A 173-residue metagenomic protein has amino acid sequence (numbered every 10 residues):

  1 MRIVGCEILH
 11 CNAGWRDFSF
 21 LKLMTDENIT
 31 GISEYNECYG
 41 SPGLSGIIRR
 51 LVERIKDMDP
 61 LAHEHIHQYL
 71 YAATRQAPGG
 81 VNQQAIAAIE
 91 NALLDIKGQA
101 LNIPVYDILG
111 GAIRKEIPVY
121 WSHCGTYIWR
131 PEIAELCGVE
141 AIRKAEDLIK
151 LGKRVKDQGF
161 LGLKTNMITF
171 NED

Functional and structural regions predicted by a protein language model:
M1, A87, Q158: Structured loop/turn residues at beta-strand edges in well-structured enzyme cores
M1-I32, N36-E37: Structured beta-strand/loop patches that form or line metal/cofactor-binding pockets in enzymes
L9-H10, D107-L109, G152: A generic local secondary-structure boundary/capping motif
L9-N12, V81, D157: Short Gly/Pro-enriched turn/cap motifs at secondary-structure boundaries
D26-L101: Metal- or metallocofactor-binding catalytic centers and their adjacent structured scaffolds across diverse enzyme
E90-P131: Glycine-rich, aromatic-flanked loop segments that form ligand/cofactor-binding clefts across common enzyme folds
E116, W121-D173: Metal-dependent enolase-superfamily TIM-barrel catalytic cores that perform enediolate-based chemistry
